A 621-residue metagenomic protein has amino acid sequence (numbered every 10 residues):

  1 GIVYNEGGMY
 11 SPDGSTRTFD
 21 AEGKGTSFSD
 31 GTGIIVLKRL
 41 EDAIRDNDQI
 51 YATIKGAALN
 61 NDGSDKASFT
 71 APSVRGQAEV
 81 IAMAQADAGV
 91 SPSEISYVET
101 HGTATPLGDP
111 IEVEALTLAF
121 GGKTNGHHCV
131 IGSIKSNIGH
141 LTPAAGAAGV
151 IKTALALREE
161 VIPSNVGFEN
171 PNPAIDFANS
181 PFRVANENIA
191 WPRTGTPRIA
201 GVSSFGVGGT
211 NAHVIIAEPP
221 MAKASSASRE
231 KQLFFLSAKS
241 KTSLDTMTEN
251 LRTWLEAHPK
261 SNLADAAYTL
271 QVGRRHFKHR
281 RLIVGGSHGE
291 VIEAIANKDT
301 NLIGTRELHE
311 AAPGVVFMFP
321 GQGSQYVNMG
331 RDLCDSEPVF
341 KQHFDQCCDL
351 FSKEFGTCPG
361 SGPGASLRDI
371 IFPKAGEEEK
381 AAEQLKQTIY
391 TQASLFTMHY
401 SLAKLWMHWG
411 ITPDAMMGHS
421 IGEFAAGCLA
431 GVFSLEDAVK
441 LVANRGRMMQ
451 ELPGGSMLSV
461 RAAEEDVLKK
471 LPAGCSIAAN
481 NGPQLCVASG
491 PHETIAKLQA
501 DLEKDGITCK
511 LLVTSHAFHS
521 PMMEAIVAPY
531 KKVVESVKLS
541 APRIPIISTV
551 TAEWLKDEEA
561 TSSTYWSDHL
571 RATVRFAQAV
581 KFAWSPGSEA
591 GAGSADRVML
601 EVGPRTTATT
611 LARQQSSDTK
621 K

Functional and structural regions predicted by a protein language model:
G1, G63-S68, S228-R229, V327-D332 (+4 more regions): Short acidic, glycine/proline-rich loop/turn micro-motifs
G1-S226, T253, E383, K404 (+6 more regions): Condensing-enzyme catalytic core of the thiolase-fold
Y4, V36, I54, I95 (+21 more regions): Conserved small-residue
E22-D30, A67-R75, G102-D109, N137-A144 (+14 more regions): Hydrophobic alpha-helical scaffolding
N47-A52, S91-S96, P163-N165, A257-A267 (+6 more regions): Flexible, glycine/charged-enriched surface loops at secondary-structure junctions
P72-D87, A178, I199-V315, S324-Q325 (+6 more regions): Flexible catalytic loop/linker elements that gate and position reactive groups at enzyme active sites
H140-P143, H276-K278, L452, S459 (+2 more regions): Acyltransferase
A238, I303-P472, N481, T508-A517 (+4 more regions): FabD-like malonyl-/acyl-CoA
